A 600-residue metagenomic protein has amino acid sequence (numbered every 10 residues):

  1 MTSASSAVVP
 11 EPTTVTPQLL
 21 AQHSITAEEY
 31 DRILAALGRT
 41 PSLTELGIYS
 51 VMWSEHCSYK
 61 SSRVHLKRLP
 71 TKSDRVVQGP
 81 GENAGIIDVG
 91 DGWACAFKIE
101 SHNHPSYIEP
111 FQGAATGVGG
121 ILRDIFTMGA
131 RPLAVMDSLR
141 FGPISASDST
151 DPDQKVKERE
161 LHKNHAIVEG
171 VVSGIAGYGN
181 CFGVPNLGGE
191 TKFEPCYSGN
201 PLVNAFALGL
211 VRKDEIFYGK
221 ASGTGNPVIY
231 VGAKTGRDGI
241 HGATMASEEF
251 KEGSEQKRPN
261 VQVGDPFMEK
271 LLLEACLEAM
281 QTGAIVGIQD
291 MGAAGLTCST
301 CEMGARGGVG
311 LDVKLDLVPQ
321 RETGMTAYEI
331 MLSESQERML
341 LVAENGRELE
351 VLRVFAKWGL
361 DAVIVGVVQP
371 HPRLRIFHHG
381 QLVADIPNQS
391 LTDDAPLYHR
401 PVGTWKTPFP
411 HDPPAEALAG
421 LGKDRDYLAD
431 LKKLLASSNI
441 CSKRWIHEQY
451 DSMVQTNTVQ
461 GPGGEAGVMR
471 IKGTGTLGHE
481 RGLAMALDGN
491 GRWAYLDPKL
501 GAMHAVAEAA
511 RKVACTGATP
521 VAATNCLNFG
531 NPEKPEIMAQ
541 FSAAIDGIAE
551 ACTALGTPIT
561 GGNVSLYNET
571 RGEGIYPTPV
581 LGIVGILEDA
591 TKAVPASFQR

Functional and structural regions predicted by a protein language model:
T2-R600: Glycine/proline-enriched, intrinsically flexible loops and inter-domain linkers
